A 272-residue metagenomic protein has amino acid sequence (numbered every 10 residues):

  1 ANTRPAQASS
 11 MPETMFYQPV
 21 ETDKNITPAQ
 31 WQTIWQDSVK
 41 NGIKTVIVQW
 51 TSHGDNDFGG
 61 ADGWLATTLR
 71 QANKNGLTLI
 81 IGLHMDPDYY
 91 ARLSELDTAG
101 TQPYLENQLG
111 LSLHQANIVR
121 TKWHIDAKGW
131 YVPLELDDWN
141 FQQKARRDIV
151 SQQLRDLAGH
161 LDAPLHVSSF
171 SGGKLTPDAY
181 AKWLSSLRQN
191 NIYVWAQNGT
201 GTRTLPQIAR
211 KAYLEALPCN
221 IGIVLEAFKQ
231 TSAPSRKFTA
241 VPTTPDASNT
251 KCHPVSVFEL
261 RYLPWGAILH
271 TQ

Functional and structural regions predicted by a protein language model:
R4-Q49, S171, R261-Y262: Boundary/entry segment of secreted carbohydrate-active catalytic domains
Y17-Q18, I80-Y90, E106, K128-E135 (+3 more regions): Aromatic-lined carbohydrate-recognition surfaces of secreted/lumenal glycan-active proteins
D23-V39, L109-R120, T176-S186, R236-S248: Short, acidic/polar
N25-D55, S185-W195, K251-V255: Catalytic domains of carbohydrate-active enzymes, especially glycoside hydrolases
W31-Y89, K144-L165, A209-L217, I221: Aromatic-lined substrate-binding rim segments of carbohydrate-active enzymes
I81, D86-I118: Active-site-adjacent "subsite" loops/lids of carbohydrate-active enzymes
S112-A145: Active-site groove signature of glycoside hydrolases
N191, A196-Q272: Substrate-binding cleft of secreted/luminal carbohydrate-active enzymes
